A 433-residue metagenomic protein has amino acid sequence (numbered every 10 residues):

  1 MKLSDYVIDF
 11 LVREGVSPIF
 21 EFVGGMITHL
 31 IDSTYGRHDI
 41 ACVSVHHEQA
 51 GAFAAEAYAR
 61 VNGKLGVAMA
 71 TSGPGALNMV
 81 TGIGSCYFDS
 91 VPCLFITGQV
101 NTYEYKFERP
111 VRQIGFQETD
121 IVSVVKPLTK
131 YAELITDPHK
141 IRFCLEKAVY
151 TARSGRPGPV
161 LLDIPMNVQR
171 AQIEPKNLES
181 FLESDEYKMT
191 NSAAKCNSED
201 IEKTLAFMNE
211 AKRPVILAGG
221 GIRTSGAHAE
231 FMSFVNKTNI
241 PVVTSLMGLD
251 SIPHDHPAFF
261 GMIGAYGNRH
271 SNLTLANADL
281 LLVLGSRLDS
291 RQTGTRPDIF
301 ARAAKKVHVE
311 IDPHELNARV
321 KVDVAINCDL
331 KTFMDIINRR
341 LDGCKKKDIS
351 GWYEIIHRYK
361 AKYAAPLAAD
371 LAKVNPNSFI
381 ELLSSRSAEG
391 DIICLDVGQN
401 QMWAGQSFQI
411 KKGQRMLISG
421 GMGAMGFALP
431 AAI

Functional and structural regions predicted by a protein language model:
M1-K347, L382, R386-I392: N-terminal alpha/beta PP-like core and its mobile active-site loop of ThDP/TPP-dependent enzymes
S4-V7, V12-S17, F22-G25, L30-R37 (+1 more regions): Active-site diphosphate/adenylate-binding microenvironment
I141, K347-A361: Internal, active-site/partner-interface "lid" segment
